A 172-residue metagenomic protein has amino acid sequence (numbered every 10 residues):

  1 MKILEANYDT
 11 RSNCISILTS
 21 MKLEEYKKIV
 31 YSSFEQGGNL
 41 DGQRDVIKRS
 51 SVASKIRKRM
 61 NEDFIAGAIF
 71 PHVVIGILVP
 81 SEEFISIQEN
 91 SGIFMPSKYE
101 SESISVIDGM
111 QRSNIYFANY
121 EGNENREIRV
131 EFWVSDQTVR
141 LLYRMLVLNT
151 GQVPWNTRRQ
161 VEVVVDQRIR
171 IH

Functional and structural regions predicted by a protein language model:
M1-I69, I104: N-terminal extension/subdomain marker
I65-H172: Basic- and aromatic-enriched surface patches that contact anionic nucleotides/nucleic acids
